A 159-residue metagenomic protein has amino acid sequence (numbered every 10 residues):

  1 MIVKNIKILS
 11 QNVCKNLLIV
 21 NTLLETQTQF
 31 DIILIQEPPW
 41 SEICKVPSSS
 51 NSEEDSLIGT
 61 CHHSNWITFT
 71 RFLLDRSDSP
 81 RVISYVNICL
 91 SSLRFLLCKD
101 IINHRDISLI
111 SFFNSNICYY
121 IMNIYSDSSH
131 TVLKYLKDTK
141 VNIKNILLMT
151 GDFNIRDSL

Functional and structural regions predicted by a protein language model:
M1-L159: A shared catalytic/ligand-binding motif for oxyanion handling
